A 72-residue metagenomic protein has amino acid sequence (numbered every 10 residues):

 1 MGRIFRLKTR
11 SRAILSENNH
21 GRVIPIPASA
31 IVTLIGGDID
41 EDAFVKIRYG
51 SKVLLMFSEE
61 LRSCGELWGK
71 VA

Functional and structural regions predicted by a protein language model:
G2-L34, D38-D40: Beta-loop motif signature
F5, K46-I47, G65-W68: Short beta-strand element of the conserved SAM-dependent methyltransferase core
A30-S58: SH3/SH3-like beta-barrel superfamily modules
V53-A72: Intrinsically disordered, low-complexity, charged/polar segments
